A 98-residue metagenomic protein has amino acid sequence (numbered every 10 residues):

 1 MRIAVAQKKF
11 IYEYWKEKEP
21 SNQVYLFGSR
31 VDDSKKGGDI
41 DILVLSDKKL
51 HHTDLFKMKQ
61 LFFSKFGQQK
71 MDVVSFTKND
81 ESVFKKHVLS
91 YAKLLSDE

Functional and structural regions predicted by a protein language model:
M1-Y25, V31-G37, S46-E98: Catalytic core of pol beta-like nucleotidyltransferases
I40: Short glycine- and acidic-residue-rich catalytic loops of nucleotidyl-transferase/cyclase enzymes
